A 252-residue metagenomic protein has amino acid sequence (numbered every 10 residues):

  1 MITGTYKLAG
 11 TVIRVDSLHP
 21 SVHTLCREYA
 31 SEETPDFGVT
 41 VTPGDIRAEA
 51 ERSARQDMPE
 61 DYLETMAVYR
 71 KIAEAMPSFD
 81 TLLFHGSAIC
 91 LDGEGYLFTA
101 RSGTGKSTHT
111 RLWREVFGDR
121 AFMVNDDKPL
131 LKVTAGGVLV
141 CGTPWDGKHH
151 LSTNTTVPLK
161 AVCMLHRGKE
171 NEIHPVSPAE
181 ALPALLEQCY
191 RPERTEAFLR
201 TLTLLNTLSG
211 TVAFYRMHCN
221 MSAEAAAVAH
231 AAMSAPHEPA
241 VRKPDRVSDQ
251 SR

Functional and structural regions predicted by a protein language model:
M1-S102, L112-F122, L130-R252: A noncatalytic interaction/capping subdomain that flanks phosphate/NTP-handling catalytic cores
K106: Conserved lysine of the Walker
H109: Hydrophobic positions on the alpha1 helix immediately C-terminal to the Walker A/P-loop
